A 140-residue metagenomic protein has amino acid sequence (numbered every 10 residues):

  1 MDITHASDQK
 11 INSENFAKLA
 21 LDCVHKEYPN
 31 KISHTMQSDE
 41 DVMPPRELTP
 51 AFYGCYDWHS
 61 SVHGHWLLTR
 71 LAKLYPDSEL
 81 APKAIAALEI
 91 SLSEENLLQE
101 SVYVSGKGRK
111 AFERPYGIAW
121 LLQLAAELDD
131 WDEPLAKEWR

Functional and structural regions predicted by a protein language model:
M1-D2, E138: Short intrinsically disordered, low-complexity coil segments enriched in acidic
D2-Y53: Low-complexity, Ser/Thr/Pro/Gly-enriched N-terminal "stalk/linker" regions
Q9, S13, Y53-S61, K110 (+1 more regions): Helix-start/N-cap signature of alpha-helical segments
L21-V24, Y28, H65, A72 (+1 more regions): A conserved position within tetratricopeptide repeats
M36, E40, G64, L68-R70 (+1 more regions): Generic alpha-helix signal with a bias toward terminal, lower-confidence helices and secondary-structure junctions
F52, Y56-H59, W66-L67, L74: N-terminal carbohydrate-binding/catalytic regions of secreted carbohydrate-active enzymes
V62, L71-R140: Extended ligand-binding groove/face enriched in aromatic
